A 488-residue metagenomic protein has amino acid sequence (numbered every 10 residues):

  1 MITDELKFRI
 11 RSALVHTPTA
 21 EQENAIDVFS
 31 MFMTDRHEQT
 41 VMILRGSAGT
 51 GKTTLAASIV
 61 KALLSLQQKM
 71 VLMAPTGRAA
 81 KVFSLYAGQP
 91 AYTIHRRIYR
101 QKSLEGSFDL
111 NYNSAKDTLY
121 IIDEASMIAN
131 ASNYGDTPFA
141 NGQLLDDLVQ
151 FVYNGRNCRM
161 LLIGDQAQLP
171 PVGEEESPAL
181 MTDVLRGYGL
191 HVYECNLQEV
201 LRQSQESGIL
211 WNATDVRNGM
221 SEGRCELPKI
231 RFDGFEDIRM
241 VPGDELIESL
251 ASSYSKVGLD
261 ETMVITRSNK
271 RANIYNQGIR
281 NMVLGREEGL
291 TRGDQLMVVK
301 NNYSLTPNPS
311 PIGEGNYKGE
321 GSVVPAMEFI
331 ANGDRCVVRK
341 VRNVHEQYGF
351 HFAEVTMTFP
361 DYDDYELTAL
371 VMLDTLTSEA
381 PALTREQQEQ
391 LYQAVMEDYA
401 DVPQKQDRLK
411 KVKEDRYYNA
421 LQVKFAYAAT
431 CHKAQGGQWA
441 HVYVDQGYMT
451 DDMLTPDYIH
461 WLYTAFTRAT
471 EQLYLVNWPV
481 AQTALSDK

Functional and structural regions predicted by a protein language model:
T3-L6, A25-S30, H37, F151-C158 (+2 more regions): Conserved helicase motor core of P-loop NTPases
T3-R11, W478: ASCE RecA-like P-loop NTPase motor cores that couple ATP hydrolysis to mechanical translocation on nucleic acids
R9-F29: N-terminal pre-Walker A segment at the start of P-loop NTPase domains
P18, L72, V264: Conserved SAM-binding loop
Q22, T76, S268, G436: Short, conserved phosphate/pyrophosphate- and ester-handling motifs at nucleotide-, phospho-/glycolipid
D27, M31, R36-E226: ASCE P-loop NTPase helicase motor core
Q39, G77, F329, N343 (+3 more regions): Catalytic phosphate/metal-binding cores of nucleic-acid and nucleotide-processing enzymes, i.e., regions that mediate
E346-G349, E354-K488: C-terminal accessory regions
